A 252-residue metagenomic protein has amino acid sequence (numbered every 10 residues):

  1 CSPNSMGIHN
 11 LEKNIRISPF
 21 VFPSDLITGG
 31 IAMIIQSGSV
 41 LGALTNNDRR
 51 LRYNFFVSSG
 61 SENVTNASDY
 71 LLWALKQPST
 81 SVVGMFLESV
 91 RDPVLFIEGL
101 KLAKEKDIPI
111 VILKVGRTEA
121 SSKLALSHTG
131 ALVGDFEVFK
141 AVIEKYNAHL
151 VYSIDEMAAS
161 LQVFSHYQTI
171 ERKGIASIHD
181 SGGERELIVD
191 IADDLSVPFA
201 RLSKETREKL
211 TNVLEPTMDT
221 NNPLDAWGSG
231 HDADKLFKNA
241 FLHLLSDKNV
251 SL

Functional and structural regions predicted by a protein language model:
C1-L252: Catalytic-core regions of core metabolic enzymes, especially those transforming organic acids/acyl-group intermediates
